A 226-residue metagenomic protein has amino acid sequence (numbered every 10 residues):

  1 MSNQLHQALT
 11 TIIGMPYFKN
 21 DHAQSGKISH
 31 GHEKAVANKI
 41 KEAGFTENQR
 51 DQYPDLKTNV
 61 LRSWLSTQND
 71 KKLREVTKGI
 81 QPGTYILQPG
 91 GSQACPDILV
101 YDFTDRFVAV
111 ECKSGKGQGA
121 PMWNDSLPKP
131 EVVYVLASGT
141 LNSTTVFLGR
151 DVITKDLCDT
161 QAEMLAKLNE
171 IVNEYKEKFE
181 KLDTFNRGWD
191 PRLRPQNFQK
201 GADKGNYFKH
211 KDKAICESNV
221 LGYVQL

Functional and structural regions predicted by a protein language model:
S2-T84: Acidic-basic catalytic patches of nuclease active cores, encompassing PD-(D/E)XK and other metal-cofactor nuclease
K41-F45, V100-T104, N124-K129: Short, surface-exposed basic-aromatic patches at helix termini and helix-loop junctions that form
P82-G91, C95-L99, Q118-D125: Catalytic micro-motifs at enzyme active sites that drive phosphoryl/nucleotidyl and oxygen chemistry
Q93-C95, D105-F107, K129-E131: Short connector loops at helix/strand junctions that flank enzyme active sites, especially segments positioning acidic
I98-V100, R106-S114: Conserved catalytic cores of phosphodiester-cleaving nucleases, focusing on short active-site segments
F103-R106, N142-T144: Short, solvent-exposed loop/turn segments that connect beta-strands within catalytic domains and beta-strand-rich
G119, N124-V220: Acidic, metal/cofactor-coordinating or nucleic-acid-engaging core segments within structured domains
